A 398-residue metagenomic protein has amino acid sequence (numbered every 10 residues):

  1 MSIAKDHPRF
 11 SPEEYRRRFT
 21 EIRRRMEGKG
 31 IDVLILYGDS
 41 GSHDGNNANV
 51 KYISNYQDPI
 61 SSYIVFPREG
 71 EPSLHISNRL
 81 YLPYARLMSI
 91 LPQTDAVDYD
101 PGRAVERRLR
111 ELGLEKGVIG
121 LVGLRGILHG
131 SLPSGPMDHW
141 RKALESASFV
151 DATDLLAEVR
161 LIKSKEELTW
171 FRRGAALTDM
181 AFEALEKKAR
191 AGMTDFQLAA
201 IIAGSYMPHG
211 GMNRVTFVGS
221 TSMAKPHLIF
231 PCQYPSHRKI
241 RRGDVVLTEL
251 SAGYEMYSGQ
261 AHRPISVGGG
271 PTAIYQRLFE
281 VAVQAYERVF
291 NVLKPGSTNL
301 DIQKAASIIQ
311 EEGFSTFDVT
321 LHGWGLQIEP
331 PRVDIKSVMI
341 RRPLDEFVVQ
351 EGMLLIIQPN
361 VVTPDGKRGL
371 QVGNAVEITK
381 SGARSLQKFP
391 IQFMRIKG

Functional and structural regions predicted by a protein language model:
M1-G398: Active-site neighborhoods and metal-handling regions in enzymes and metal-associated proteins
